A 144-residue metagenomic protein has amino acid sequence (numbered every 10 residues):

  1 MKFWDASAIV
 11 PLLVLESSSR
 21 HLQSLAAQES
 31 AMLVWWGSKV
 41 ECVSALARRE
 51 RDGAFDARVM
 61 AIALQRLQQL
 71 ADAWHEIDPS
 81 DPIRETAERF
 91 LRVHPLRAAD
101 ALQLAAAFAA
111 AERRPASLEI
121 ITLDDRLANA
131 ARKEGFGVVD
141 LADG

Functional and structural regions predicted by a protein language model:
M1, A105, A109-G144: Acidic, PIN/NYN-like endoribonuclease modules and their adjacent C-terminal/linker elements
M1-S38, R49-I62, F136, A142-D143: Short, well-structured N-terminal submotif of metal-dependent ribonuclease cores
R20, E85, A128-N129: Alpha-helical elements of the RecA-like P-loop NTPase motor core of helicases
E29-M32, A73-H75, R114-E119: Short active-site oxyanion
W35, A99, L123: Replace "coordinates the UDP/GDP/TDP-sugar" with "coordinates nucleotide-activated sugar donors
S38-K39, Q68-H94, A101-A106: Acidic catalytic patch
R48-S80: Helix-adjacent hinge/juxtasegments
